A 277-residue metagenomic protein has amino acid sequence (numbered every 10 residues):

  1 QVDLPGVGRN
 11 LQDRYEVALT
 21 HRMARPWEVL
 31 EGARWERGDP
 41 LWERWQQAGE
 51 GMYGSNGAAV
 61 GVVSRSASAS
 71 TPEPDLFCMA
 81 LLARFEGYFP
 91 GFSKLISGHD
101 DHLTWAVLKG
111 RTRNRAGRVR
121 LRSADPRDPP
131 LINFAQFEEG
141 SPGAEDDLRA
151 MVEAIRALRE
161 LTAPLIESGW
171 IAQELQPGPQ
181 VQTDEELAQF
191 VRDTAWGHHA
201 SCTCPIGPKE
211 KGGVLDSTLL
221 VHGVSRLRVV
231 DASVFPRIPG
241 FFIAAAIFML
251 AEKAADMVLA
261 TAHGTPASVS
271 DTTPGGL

Functional and structural regions predicted by a protein language model:
Q1-H99, E153, A157-S168, A172-Q173 (+3 more regions): Mid-to-C-terminal "cap/lid" subdomains and adjacent gly/pro-rich loops that border and regulate access to redox
Y53-S55, S70-P72, T112-R113, T183 (+2 more regions): Extracellular/periplasmic catalytic domains that process cell-envelope and extracellular macromolecules
G57, D146-E153, E186, S201 (+2 more regions): Generic recognition of stable, solvent-exposed alpha-helical segments in well-folded globular domains
A67-A69, A83-F85, P126, K211 (+2 more regions): Short, glycine-/Ser/Thr-/acidic-enriched flexible segments
L76, G87-D146, L220-F241: Active-site beta-strand/loop architecture of penicillin-binding DD-peptidases
M79-L81, D101-A106, I166-I238, A245 (+1 more regions): A glycine-rich dinucleotide-binding beta-alpha-beta segment and adjacent secondary-structure elements that constitute
R113-H198, C204, V234: Helix-rich C-terminal "cap"/substrate-channel and partner-interaction subdomain that packs against the flavin-binding
R237-V258: A conserved FAD-binding loop/helix module that cradles the flavin
